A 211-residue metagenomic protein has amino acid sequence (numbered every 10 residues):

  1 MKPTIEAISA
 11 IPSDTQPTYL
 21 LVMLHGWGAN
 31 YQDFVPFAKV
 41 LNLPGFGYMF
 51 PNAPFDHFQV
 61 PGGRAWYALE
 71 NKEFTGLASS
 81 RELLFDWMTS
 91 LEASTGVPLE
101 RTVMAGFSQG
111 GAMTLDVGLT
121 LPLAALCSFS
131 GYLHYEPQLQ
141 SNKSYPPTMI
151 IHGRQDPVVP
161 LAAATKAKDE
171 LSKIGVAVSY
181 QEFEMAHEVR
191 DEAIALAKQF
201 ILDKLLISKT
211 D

Functional and structural regions predicted by a protein language model:
K2-V97: Serine-hydrolase catalytic machinery in alpha/beta-hydrolase-like enzymes
H25-W27, T102-F107, G153: Conserved alpha/beta-hydrolase "nucleophile elbow" surrounding the catalytic nucleophile
F34-F37, P160-E170: Short alpha-helix in the alpha/beta-hydrolase fold that links the catalytic acid
P51-N52, A105, C127-S130, I151 (+1 more regions): Alpha/beta-hydrolase-fold catalytic nucleophile elbow
V60-L69, G131-M149: Flexible "cap/lid" loop of the alpha/beta hydrolase fold
E92, E100-S144: Primarily recognizes the serine-hydrolase "nucleophile elbow" in alpha/beta-hydrolase and SGNH/GDSL folds
M149-H152, D156: Short beta-strand/loop motif that positions the catalytic acidic residue of the alpha/beta-hydrolase fold
T165-K168, S172-D211: C-terminal catalytic histidine-bearing segment of alpha/beta-hydrolase fold enzymes
